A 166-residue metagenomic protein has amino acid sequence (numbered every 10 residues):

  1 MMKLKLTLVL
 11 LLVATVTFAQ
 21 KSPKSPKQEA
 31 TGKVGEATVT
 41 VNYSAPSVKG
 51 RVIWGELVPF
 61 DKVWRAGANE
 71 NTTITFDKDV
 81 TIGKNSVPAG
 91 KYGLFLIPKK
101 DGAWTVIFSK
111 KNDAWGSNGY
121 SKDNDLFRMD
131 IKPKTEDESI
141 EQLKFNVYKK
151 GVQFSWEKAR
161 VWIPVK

Functional and structural regions predicted by a protein language model:
M1-S22: Bacterial Sec-dependent N-terminal signal peptides
Q20-P88, F95-K166: Targeting-peptide/extracellular-domain and disordered-appendage signature
